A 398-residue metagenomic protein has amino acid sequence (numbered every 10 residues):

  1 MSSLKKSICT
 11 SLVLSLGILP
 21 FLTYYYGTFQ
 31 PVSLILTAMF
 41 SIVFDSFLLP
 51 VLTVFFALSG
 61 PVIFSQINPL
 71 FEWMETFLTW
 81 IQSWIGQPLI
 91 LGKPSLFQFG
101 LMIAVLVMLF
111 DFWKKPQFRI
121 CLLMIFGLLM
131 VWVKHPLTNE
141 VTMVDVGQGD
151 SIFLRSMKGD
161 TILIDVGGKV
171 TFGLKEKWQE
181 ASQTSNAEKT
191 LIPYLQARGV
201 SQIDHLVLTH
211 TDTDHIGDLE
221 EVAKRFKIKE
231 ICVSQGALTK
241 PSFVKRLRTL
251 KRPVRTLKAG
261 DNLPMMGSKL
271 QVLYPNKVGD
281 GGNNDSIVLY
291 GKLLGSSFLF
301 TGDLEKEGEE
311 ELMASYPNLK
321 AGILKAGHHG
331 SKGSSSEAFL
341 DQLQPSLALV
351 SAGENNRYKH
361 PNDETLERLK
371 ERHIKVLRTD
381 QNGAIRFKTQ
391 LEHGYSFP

Functional and structural regions predicted by a protein language model:
S2-M143, L347, K375-L377, R386-K388 (+1 more regions): Transmembrane helix-bundle segments that form internal channels/tunnels in multi-pass membrane proteins, characterized
I18, I231, V272, L369: Residue-level signal for inorganic ion chemistry
Q82-S83, L89-K93, F99-R119, L123-Q202 (+2 more regions): Core dinuclear metal-dependent hydrolase active-site scaffold
G168-K169, G236-A237, A259, H328-G330 (+2 more regions): Short, acidic/turn-prone active-site loops that include or flank metal/cofactor- and phosphate-binding residues
L208-T209, T213, G217-V222, Y274-P361: Active-site-proximal loop/helix segments of hydrolase catalytic cores
T213-L250: Active-site HxH/HxHxD metal-binding segment of metal-dependent hydrolases
F226-E230, R252, Q344-L347, R372-I374: A short helix->loop->beta-strand "cap" motif at the edges of active sites that frequently abuts
L289-K292, V350-S351, N356-P398: Binuclear metal-dependent phosphoesterase catalytic core
